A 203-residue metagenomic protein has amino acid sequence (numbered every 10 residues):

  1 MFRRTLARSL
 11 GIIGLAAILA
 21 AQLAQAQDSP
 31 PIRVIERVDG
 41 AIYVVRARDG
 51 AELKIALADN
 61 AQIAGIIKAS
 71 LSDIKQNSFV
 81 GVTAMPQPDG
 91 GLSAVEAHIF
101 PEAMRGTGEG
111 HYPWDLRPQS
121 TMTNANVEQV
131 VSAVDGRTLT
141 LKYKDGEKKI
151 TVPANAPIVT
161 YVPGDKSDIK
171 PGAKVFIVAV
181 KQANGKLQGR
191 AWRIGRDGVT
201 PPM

Functional and structural regions predicted by a protein language model:
M1-R4, R8: Positively charged n-region of N-terminal signal peptides that target proteins for export
F2, Q22-M203: Short, flexible, surface-exposed loop segments at domain boundaries
S9-Q22: Bacterial N-terminal signal peptides
